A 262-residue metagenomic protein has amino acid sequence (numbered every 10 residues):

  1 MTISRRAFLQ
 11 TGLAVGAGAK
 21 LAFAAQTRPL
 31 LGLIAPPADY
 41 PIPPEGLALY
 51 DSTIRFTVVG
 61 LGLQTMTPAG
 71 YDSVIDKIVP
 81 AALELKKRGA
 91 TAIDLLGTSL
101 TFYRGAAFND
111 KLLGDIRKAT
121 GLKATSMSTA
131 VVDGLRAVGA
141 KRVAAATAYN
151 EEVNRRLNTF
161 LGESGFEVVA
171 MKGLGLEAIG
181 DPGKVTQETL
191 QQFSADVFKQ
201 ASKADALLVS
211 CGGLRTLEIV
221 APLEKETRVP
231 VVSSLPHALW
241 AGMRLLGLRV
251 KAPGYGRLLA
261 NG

Functional and structural regions predicted by a protein language model:
M1-I3, A7: N-terminal secretory signal peptides
A7-A24: N-terminal export signals
F23-P80, E152-N154, N158-T186: N-terminal glycine-rich anion-binding loop in soluble enzyme alpha/beta folds
I75-R88, Q192-K203: Short, well-structured alpha-helical segments in soluble
A90-L96, A144-A145, A204-C211: Periplasmic-binding protein-like
T101-T120: Glycine/small-residue-rich loop that forms an oxyanion/phosphate-binding "nest" at active or ligand-binding sites
I179, V231-R249: Short, flexible loop segments at boundaries between secondary-structure elements
Q192-E226, S233, A238-L239: Hydrophobic alpha-helical
